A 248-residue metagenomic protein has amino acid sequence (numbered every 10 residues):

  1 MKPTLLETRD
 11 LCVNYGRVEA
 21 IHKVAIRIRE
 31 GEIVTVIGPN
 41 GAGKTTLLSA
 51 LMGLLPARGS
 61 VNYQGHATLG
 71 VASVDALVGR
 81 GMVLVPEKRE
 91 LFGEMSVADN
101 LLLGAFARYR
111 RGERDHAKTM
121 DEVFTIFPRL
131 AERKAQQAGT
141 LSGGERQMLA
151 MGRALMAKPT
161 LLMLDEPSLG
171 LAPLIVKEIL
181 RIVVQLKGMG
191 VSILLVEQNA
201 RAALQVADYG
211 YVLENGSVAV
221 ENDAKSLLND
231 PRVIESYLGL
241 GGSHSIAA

Functional and structural regions predicted by a protein language model:
K2-A248: Glycine-rich phosphate-binding loops of nucleotide-dependent enzymes
